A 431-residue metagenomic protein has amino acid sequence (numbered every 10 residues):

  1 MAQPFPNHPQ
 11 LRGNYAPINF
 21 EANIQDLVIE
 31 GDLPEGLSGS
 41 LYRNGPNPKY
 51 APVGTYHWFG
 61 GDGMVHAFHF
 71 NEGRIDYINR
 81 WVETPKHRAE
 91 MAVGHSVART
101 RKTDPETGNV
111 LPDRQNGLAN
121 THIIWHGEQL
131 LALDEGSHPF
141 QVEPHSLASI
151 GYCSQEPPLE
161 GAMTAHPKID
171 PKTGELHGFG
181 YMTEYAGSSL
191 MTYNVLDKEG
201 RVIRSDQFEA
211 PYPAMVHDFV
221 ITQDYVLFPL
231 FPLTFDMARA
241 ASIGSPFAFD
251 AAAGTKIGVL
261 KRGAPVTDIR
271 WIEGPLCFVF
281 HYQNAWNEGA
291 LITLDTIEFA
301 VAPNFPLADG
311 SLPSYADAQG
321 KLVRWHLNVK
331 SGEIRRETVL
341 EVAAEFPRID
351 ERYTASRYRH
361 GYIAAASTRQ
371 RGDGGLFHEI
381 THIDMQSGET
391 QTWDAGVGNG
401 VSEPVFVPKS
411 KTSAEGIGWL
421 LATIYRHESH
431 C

Functional and structural regions predicted by a protein language model:
M1-C431: Beta-propeller domains
